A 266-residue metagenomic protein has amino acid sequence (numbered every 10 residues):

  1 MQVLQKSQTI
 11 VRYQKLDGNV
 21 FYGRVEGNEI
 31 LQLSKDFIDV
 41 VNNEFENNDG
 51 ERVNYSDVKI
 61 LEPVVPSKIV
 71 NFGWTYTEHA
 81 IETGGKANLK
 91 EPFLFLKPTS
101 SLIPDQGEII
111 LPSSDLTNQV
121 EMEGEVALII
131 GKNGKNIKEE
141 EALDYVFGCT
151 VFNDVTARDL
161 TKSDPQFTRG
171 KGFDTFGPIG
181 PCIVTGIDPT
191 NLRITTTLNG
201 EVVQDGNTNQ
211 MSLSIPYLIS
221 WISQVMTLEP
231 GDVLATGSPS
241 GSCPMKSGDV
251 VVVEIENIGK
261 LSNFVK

Functional and structural regions predicted by a protein language model:
Q2-P92, I187, E201-V202, V252-E254: N-terminal non-catalytic cap/leader segment that marks the start of a structured domain
Q5, V65, N71, E121-E123 (+2 more regions): Residue-level recognition of short, solvent-exposed, well-ordered loop/turn junctions that link secondary-structure
I30-L31, D39, L96-I110: A glycine-rich (often HGG/GG-containing) alpha/beta subdomain
K59, H79, P112-S113, R158-K266: Catalytic-pocket segment enriched in acidic/His residues
L61, E82-G84, I109-V120, G134-E141 (+2 more regions): A generic local secondary-structure boundary/capping motif
A87-D105, M122, V252-N257: Structural signature of FAD isoalloxazine-binding scaffolds in flavoprotein oxidoreductases
E123, A127-F152: RNA pseudouridine synthases
